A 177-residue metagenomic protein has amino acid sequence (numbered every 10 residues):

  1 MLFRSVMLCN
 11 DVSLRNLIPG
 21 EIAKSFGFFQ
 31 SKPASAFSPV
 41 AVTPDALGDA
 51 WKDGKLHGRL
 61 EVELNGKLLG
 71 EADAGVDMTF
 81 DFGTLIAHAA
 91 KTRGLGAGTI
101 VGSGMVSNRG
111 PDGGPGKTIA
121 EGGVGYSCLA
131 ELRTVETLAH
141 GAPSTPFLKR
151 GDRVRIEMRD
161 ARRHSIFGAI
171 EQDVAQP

Functional and structural regions predicted by a protein language model:
M1-H88, T92, G116, Y126-E136 (+2 more regions): Glycine-enriched loop-and-adjacent helix/strand subsegments that border the catalytic/binding cleft of enzyme cores
T99-G151, E157-R159, H164, I170-E171: Active-site pocket scaffolds in enzymes
